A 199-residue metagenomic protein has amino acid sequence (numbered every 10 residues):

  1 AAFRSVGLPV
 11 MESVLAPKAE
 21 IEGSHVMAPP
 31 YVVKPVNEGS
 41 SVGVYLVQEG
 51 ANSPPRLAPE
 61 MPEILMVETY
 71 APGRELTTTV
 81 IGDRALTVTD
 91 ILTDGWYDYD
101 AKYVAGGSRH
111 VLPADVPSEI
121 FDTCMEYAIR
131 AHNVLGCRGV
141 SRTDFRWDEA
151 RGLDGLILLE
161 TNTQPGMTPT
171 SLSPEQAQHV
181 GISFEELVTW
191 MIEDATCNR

Functional and structural regions predicted by a protein language model:
A1-G73: Active-site nucleotide/adenylate-binding loops and adjacent lid/helix of ATP-dependent enzymes
A2, G7-L8, S118-R199: ATP-dependent carboxylate activation and anion-phosphoryl transfer catalytic cores that bind Mg-ATP to form
A16, V44-G50, V80-G82, D148 (+2 more regions): Short beta-strand-to-turn element immediately C-terminal to the catalytic PLP-Schiff-base lysine in fold type I
V36-N37, Y103-A105, P169: Short, flexible turn/loop "capping" segments at secondary-structure junctions
G39, R74, G95, E149 (+1 more regions): Feature marks short, surface-exposed loop/turn motifs that line or immediately flank catalytic pockets and channel
S41, R109-V111, T168-S173: Short small-residue beta-strand/loop micro-motif enriched in glycine and branched aliphatics
E49-E126, L153-I157: Phosphate-binding site of ATP-dependent enzymes
